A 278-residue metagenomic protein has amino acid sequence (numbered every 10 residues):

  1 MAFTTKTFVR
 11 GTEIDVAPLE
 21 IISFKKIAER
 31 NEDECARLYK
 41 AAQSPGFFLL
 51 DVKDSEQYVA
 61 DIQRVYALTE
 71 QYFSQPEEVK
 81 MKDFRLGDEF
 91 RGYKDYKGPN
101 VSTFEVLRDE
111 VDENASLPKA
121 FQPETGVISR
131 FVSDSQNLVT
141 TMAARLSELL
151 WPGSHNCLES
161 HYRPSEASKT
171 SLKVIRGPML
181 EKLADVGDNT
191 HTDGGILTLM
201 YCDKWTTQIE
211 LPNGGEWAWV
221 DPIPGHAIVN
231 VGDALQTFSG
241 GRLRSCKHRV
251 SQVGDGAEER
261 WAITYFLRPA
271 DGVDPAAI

Functional and structural regions predicted by a protein language model:
M1-I278: Peripheral, non-catalytic segments flanking oxidoreductase cores
